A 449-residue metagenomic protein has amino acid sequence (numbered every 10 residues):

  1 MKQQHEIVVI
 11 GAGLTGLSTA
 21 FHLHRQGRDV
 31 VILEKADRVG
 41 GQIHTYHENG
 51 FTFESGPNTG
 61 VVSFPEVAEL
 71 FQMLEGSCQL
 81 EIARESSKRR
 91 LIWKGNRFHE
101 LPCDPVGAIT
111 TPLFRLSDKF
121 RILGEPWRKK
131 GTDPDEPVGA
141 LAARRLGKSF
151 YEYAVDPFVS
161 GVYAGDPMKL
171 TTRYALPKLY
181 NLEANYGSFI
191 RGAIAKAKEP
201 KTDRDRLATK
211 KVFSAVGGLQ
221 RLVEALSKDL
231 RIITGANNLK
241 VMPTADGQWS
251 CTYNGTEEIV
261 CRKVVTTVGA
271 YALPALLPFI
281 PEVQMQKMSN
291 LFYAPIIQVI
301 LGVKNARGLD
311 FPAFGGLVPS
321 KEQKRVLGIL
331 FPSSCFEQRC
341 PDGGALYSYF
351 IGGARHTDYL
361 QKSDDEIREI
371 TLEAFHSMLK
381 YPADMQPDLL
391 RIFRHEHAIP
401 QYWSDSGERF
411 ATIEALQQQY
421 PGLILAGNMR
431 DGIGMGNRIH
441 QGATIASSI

Functional and structural regions predicted by a protein language model:
H5-I32: N-terminal Rossmann-like FAD-binding beta1-loop-alpha1 element of flavoenzymes
T15, R38, Y271: Conserved Rossmann-like nucleotide-cofactor binding loop
H24-E48: Glycine-rich FAD pyrophosphate-binding loop
Q26, N237-Y347, A354-Q361, D365 (+2 more regions): Mid-domain catalytic core of redox enzymes that form a hydrophobic substrate pocket/lid adjacent to a catalytic redox
N49-K129: Dinucleotide-binding Rossmann-like beta1-alpha1 core, especially the glycine-rich loop that anchors the ADP
S63, R144-R145, T267-V268: Short, well-ordered coil/turn residues at beta-beta hairpins and beta-strand->alpha-helix junctions within
P102-V106, F311, I329-I449: Conserved flavin/dinucleotide-binding core of flavoenzymes
G124-V241: Active-site/ligand-binding neighborhood in enzyme catalytic cores
